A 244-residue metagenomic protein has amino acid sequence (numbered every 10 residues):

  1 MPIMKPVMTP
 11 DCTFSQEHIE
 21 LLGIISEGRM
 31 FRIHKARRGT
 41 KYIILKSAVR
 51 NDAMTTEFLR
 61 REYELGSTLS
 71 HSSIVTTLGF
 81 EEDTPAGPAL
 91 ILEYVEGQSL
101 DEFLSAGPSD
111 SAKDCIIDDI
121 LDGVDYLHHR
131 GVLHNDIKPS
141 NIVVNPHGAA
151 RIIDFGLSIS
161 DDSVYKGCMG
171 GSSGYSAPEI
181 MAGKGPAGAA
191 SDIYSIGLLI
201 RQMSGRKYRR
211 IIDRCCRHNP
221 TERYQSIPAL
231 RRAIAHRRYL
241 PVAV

Functional and structural regions predicted by a protein language model:
R29-E57: ATP-binding glycine-rich loop module of kinase domains
A53-T68: AlphaC helix of the eukaryotic protein kinase fold
T76-P88: Short beta-strand micro-motifs within the conserved protein kinase catalytic domain, predominantly in the N-lobe
P85-S99: Conserved short submotifs of the Hanks-type protein kinase catalytic core that shape the nucleotide-binding pocket
S99-S109: AlphaC helix of the protein kinase catalytic domain
I116-I117: Activation segment signature within eukaryotic-like protein kinase domains
H128-V144: Catalytic-loop of the protein kinase fold
D192: Conserved catalytic-loop aspartate of Hanks-type protein kinases
